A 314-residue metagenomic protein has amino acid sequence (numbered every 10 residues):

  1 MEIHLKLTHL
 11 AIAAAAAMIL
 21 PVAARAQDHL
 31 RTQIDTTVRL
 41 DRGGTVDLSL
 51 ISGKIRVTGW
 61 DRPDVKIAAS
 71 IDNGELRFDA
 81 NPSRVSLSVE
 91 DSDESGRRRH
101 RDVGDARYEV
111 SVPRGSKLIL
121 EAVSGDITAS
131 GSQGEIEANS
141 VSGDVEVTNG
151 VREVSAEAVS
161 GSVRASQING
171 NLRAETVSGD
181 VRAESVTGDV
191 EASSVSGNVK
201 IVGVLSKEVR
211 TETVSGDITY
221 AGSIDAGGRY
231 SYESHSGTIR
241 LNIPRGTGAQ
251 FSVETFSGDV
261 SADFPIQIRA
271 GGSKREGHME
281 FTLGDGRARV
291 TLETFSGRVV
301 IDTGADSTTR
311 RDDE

Functional and structural regions predicted by a protein language model:
M1-E314: Intrinsically disordered, low-complexity terminal regions
